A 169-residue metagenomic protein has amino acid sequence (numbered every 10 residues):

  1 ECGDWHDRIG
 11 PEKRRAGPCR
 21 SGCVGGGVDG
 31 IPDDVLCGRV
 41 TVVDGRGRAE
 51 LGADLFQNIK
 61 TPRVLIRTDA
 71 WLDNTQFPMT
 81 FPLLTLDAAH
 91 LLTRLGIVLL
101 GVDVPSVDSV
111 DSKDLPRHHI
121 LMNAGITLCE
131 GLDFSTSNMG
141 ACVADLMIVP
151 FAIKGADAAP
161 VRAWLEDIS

Functional and structural regions predicted by a protein language model:
E1-S169: Active-/binding-site microenvironments in catalytic and ligand-binding cores
